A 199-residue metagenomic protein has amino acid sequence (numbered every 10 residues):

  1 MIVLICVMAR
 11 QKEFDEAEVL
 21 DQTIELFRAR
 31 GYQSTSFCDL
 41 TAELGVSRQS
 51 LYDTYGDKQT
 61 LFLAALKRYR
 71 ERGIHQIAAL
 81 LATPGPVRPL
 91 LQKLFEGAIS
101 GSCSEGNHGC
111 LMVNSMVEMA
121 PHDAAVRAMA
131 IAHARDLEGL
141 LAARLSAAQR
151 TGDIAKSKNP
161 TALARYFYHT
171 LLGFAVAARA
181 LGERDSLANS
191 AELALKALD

Functional and structural regions predicted by a protein language model:
M1-V7, K93-S100, R135-G139, A143-R150 (+3 more regions): C-terminal peripheral helix-coil segments that are non-catalytic and often amphipathic
E18, Q22, L26-T60, A64: Helix-turn-helix
G45-D53, Q59-K67, L145, Y168 (+2 more regions): A generic structured-segment signal
A64, A78-H108, P160-F167: Hydrophobic alpha-helical connector segments
K67-G73: Short, basic, alpha-helical segments at the C-terminal edge of helix-turn-helix-like DNA-binding modules
A79, A125-D136, A143: Short, solvent-exposed amphipathic helices
L90, S104-A125: Amphipathic alpha-helical segments used for helix-helix packing
